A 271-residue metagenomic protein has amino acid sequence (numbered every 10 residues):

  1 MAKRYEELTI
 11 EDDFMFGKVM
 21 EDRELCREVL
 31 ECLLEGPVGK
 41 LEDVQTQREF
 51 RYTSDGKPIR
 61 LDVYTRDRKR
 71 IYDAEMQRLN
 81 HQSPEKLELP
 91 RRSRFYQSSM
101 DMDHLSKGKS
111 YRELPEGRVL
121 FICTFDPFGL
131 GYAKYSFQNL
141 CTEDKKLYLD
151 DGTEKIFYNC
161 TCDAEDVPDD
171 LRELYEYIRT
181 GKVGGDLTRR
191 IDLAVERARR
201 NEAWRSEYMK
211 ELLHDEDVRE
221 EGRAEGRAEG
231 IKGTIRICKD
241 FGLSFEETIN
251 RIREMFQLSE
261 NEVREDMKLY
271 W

Functional and structural regions predicted by a protein language model:
M1-E154, A164-D166: Accessory alpha/beta interaction modules
A2-E6, I10, F14, L33 (+5 more regions): Short, charged alpha-helical interaction segments and adjacent helix-coil junctions
